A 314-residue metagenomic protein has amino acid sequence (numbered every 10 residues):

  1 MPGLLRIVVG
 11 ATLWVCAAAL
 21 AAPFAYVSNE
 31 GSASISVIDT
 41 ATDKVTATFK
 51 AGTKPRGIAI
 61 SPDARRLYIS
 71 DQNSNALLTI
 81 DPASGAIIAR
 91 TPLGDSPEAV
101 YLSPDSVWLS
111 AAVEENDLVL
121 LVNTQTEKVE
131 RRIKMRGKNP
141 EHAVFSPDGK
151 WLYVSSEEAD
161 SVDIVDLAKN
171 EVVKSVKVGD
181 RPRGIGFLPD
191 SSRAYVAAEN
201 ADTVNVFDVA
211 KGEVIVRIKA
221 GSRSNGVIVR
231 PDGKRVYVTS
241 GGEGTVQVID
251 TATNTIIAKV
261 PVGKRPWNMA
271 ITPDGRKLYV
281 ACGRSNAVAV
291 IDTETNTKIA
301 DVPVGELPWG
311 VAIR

Functional and structural regions predicted by a protein language model:
M1-T12: Bacterial N-terminal signal peptides that target proteins for export
A11-R314: Predominantly soluble domains enriched in secretory-pathway, periplasmic, or organellar proteins
